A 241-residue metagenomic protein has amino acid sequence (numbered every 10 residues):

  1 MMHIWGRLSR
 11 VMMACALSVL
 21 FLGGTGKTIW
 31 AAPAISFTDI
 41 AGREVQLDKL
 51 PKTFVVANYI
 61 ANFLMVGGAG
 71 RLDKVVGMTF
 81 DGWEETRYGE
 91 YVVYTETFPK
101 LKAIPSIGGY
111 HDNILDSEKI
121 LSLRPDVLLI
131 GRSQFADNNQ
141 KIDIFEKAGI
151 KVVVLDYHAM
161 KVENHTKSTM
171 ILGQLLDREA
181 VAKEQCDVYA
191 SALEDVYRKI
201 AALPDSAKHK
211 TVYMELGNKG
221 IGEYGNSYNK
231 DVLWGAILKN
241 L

Functional and structural regions predicted by a protein language model:
M2-C15, T25: Bacterial N-terminal signal peptides that target proteins for export
G24-V66, A180-M214: Bacterial Sec-exported substrate-binding components of ABC uptake systems
A32, I40-G42, K49-P51, G70 (+3 more regions): Extracytoplasmic
V45, P51, F63, S106 (+5 more regions): Second-shell loop/turn segments in exported
D48-P51, N62-V66, L72, S117 (+7 more regions): Extracytoplasmic/secreted envelope proteins and their assembly/folding machinery, especially bacterial periplasmic
K52, R71-V75, R124-V127, A148-V153 (+2 more regions): Loop/turn elements at helix/coil->beta-strand transitions in domains of secreted/extracellular proteins
A57, N62-S122, V127, G131-Q134: A short, structured surface patch at a secondary-structure boundary
W83-G89, H111, Q134-Q140, L155-I171 (+1 more regions): Extracytoplasmic ligand-binding site segments that recognize negatively charged/polar headgroups
